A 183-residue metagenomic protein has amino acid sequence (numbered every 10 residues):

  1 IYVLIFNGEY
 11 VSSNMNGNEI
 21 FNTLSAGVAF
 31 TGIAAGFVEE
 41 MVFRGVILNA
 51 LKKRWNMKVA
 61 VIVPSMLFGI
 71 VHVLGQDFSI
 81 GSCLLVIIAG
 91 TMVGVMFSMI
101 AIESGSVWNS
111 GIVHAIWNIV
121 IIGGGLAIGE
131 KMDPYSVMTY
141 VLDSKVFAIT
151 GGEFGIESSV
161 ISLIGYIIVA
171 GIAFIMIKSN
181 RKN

Functional and structural regions predicted by a protein language model:
I1-F37, M41, L48-N49, K53: Juxtamembrane helix-loop-helix connectors linking adjacent transmembrane helices in multi-pass membrane enzymes
S25, A29, V42, I88-M92 (+1 more regions): Membrane-embedded alpha-helical segments of multi-pass membrane proteins, especially the transmembrane helices
S25, K58-V63, L84-I88, G111 (+1 more regions): Hydrophobic alpha-helical transmembrane segments
T31-G32, G36, M57-V73, T91-G94: Small-polar-interrupted transmembrane alpha-helices in polytopic inner-membrane proteins
V38-V63, D77, M99-S106: Membrane-interface helix/loop boundary segments of multi-pass membrane proteins
L74-G81: Membrane-interface helix caps and helix-loop-helix hairpins in membrane proteins
S82-A148: Functionally important transmembrane alpha-helices
I119-N183: C-terminal membrane module of polytopic membrane proteins
